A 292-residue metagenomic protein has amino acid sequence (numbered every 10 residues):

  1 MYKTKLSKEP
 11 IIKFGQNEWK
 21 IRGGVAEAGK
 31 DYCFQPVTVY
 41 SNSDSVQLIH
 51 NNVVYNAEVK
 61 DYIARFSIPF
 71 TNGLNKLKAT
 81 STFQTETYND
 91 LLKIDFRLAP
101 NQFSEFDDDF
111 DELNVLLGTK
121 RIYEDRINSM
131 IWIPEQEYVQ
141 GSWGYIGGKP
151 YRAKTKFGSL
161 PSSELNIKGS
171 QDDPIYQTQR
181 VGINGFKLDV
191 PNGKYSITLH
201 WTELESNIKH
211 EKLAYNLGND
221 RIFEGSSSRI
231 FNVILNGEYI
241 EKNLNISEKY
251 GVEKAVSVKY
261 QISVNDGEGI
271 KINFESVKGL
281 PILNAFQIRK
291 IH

Functional and structural regions predicted by a protein language model:
M1-D111, L116, R121-D125, G158 (+1 more regions): Substrate-binding clefts and catalytic carboxylate motifs of secreted carbohydrate-active enzymes
R97-H292: Compositionally biased, intrinsically disordered or flexible polar/acidic segments
